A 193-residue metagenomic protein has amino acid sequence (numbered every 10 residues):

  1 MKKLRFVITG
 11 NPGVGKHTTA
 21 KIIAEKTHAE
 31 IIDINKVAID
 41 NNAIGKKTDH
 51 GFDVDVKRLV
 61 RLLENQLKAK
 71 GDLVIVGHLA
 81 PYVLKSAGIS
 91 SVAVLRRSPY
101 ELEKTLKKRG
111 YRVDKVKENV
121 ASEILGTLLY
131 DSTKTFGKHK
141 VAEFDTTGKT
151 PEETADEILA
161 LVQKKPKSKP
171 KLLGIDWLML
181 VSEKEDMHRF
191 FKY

Functional and structural regions predicted by a protein language model:
K2-R5, G71: Pre-Walker A (Motif I) flank of P-loop NTPase domains
I8: Hydrophobic anchor at the beta1->P-loop junction of P-loop NTPases
N11: P-loop (Walker A) phosphate-binding loop of NTP-binding proteins
V14: ATP-binding Walker
H17: Walker A/P-loop
E30-L84, Y100, V181, E185-D186: ATP-dependent small-molecule kinase phosphotransfer cores that center on conserved nucleotide phosphate-binding segments
G88-G110, N119: Conserved phosphate-donor/acceptor-positioning beta-strand/loop module used by diverse small-molecule
T133-Y193: NTP-dependent small-molecule kinase module
